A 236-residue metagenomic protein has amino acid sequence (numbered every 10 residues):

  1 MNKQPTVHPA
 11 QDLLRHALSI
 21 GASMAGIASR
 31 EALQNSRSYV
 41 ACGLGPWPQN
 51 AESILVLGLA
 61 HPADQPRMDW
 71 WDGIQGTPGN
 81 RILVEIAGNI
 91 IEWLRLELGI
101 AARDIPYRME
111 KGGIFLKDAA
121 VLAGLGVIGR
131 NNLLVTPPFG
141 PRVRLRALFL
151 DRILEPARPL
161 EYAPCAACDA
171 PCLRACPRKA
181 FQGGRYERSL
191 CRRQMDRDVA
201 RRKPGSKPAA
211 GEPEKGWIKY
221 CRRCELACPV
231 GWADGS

Functional and structural regions predicted by a protein language model:
M1-Q75: Non-catalytic, usually N-terminal nucleic-acid engagement modules in DNA/RNA processing proteins
D72-S236: Catalytic cores of enzyme domains
